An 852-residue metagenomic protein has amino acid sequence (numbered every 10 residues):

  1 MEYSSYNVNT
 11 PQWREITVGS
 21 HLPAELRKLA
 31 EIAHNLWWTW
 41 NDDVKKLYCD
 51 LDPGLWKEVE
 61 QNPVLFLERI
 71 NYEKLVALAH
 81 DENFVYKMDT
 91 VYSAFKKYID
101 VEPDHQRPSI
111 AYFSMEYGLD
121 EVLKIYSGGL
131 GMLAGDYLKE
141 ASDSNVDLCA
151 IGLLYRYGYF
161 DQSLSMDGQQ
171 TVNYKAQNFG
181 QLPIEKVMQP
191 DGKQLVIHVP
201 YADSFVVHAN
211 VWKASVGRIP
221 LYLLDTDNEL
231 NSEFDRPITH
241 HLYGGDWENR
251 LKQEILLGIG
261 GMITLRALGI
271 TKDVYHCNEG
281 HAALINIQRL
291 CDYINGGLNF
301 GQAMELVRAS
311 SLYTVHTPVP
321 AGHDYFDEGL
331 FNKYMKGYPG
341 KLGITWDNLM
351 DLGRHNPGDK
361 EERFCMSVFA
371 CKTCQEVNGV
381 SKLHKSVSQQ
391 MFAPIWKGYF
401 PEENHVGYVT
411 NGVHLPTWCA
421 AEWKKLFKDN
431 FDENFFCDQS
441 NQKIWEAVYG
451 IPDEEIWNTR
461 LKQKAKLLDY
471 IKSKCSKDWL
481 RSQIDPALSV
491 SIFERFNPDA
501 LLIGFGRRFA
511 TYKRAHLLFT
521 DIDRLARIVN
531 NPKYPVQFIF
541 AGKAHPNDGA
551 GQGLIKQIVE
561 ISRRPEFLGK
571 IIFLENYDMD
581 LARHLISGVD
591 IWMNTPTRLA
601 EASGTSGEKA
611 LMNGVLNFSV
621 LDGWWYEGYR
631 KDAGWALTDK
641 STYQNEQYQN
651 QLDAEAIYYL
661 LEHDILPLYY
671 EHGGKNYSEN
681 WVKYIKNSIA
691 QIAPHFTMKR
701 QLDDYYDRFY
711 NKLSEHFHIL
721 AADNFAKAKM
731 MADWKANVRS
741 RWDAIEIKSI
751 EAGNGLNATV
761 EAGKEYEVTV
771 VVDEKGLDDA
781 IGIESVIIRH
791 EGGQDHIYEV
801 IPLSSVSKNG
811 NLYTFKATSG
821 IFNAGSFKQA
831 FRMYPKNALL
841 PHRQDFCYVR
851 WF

Functional and structural regions predicted by a protein language model:
M1-F852: Catalytic cores of carbohydrate-active enzymes across secretory and cytosolic contexts
